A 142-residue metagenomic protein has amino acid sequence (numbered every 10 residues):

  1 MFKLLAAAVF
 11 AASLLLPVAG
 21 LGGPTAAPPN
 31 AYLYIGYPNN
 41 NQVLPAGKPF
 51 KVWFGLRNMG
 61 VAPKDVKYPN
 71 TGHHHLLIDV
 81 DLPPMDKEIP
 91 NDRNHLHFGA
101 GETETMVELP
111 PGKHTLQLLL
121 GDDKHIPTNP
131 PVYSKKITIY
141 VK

Functional and structural regions predicted by a protein language model:
A7-P17: Bacterial N-terminal signal peptides
G23-G47: Short, compositionally biased P/S/T/A/G/V-rich stretches that sit at domain boundaries
K48, P110-G112: A glycine-anchored, Pro-Gly-centered beta-turn/N-cap motif
G55-V66: Short amphipathic, basic-aromatic surface patches that mediate peripheral association with negatively charged
V66-H74, Y133: Short coil-to-beta strand junction motifs in C2/discoidin
P83-M85, G121-N129: Short acidic/polar inter-strand loop motif in beta-rich domains
P130-K142: Short beta-strand elements
